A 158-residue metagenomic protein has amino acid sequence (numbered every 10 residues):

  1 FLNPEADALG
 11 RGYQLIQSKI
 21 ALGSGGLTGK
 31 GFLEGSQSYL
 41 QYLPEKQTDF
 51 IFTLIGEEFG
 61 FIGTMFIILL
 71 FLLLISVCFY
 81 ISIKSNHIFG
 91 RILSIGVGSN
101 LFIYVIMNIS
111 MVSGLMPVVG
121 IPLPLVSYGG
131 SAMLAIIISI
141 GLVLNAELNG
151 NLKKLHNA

Functional and structural regions predicted by a protein language model:
F1-T64, N86-G90: Hydrophobic, glycine- and aromatic-enriched re-entrant/interface helices and adjoining loop segments
G29, I62-L69, L101-S110: Hydrophobic alpha-helical segments of membrane proteins
L54-E57, V97-L101, G129-A132: Transmembrane helix-bundle signature of multi-pass membrane transporters/permeases
E58-C78: Hydrophobic alpha-helical transmembrane segments
M65-F66, L93-S94, L134: Hydrophobic alpha-helical transmembrane segments
L72-I83, V143-G150: Structural signal for the C-terminal ends of transmembrane alpha-helices and the immediately following loop
I81-G120: Loop-to-helix entry and N-terminal half of a specific, functionally important transmembrane alpha helix in multi-pass
N108-A158: A juxtamembrane structural motif centered on a specific transmembrane helix
